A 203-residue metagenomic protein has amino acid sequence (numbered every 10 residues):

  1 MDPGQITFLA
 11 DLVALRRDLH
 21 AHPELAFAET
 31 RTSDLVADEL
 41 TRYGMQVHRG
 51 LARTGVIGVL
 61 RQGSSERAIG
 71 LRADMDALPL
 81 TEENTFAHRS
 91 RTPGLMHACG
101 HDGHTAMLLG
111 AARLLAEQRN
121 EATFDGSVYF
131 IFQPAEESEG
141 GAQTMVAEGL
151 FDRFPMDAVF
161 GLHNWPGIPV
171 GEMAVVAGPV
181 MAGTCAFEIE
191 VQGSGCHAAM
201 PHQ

Functional and structural regions predicted by a protein language model:
D2-H97, D102, A106-D125: Acidic/His- and Gly-rich active-site-bordering loop/insert found across diverse amide/peptide-bond hydrolases
V56-I57, L78-L80, N84-M96, D102-G103 (+1 more regions): Histidine/acidic-residue-rich, glycine-tolerant segments that coordinate divalent metal ions
